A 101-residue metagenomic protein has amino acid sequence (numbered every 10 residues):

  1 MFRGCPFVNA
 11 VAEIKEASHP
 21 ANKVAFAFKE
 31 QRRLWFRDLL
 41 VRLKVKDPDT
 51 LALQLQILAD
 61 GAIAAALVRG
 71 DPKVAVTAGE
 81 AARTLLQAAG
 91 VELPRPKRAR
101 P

Functional and structural regions predicted by a protein language model:
M1, H19, E30, V45 (+1 more regions): Alpha-helix boundary/capping and short turn/kink residues
M1-P20: Amphipathic alpha-helical segments used for helix-helix packing
R3-P6, D47-A65, A81-T84: Hydrophobic alpha-helical segments that form the core of small-molecule binding pockets and/or dimer interfaces
E16-A17, Q56-V74, L85-P94: Amphipathic C-terminal alpha-helical segment
S18-R42, L53, E80, T84: Amphipathic alpha-helical packing segments from all-alpha helical-bundle domains
V41-P48, V91-P94: Surface-exposed helix-capping loop/turn segments at secondary-structure junctions
P94-P101: Polybasic, lysine-enriched low-complexity intrinsically disordered terminal tails
